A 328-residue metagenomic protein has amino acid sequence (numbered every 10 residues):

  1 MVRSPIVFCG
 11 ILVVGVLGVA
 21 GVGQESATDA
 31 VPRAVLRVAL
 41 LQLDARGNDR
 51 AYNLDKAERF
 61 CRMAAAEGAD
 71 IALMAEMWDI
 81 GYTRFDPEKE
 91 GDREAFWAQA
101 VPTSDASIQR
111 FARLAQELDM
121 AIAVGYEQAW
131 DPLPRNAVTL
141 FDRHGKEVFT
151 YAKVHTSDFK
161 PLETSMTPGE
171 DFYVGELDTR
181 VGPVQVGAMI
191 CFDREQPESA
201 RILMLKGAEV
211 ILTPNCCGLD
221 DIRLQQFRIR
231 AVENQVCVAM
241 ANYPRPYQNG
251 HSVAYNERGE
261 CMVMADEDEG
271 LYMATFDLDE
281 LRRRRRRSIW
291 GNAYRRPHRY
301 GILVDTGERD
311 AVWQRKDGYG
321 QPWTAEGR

Functional and structural regions predicted by a protein language model:
M1-P5: Positively charged n-region of N-terminal signal peptides that target proteins for export
V7-G18: Bacterial N-terminal signal peptides
A20-A27: Boundary at the C-terminal end of the N-terminal hydrophobic targeting segment
P32-A45: Short beta-strand segments enriched in small/hydrophobic residues
R50, R59-H144, T150, G218-N234: Cys-nucleophile CN-hydrolase/nitrilase-fold catalytic domain and related Cys-dependent amidase chemistry that acts on
A100-A123, Q185, R194-T275: CN hydrolase (nitrilase-like) catalytic-core segments centered on the catalytic cysteine and neighboring Lys/Glu
R113, A129-E209, P214-N215, L219-I229 (+2 more regions): Active-site catalytic loop in hydrolytic enzyme cores
C237, Y243-R328: C-terminal beta-strand edge segments of enzyme domains
